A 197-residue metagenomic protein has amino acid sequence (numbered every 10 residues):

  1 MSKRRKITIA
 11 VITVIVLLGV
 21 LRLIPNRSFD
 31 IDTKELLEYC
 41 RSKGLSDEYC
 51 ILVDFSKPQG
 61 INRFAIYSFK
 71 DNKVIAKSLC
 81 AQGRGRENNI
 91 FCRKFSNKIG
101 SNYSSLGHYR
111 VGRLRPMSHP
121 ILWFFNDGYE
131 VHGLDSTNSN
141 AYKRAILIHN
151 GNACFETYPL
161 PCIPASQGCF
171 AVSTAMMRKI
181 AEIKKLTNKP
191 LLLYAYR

Functional and structural regions predicted by a protein language model:
M1-I15: N-terminal Sec-pathway targeting helices
I15-L23: Hydrophobic alpha-helical membrane-insertion segments, chiefly the h-region of N-terminal signal peptides
R22-Q167, T174-R197: Cell wall/extracellular polymer interaction/catalysis modules
